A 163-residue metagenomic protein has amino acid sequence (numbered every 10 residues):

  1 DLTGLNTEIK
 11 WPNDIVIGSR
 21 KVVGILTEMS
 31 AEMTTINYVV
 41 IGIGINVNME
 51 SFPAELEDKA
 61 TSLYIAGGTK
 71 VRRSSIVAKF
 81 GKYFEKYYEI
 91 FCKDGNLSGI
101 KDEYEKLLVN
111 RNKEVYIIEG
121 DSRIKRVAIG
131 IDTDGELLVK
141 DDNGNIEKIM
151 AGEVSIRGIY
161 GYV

Functional and structural regions predicted by a protein language model:
D1-T7, I17-V163: Long, positively charged amphipathic alpha-helical accessory segments at protein N-termini or as interdomain linkers
